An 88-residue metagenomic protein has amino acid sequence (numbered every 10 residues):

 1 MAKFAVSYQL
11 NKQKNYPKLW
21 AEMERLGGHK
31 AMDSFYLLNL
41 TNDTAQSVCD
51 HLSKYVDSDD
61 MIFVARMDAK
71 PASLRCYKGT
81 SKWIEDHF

Functional and structural regions predicted by a protein language model:
A2-F4: Extreme N-terminal starter segment of soluble prokaryotic enzymes
V6-K14: Short, surface-exposed ligand-recognition loops at beta-strand->loop->(often short) alpha-helix junctions that present
S7-Y8, Y36, A65: Short, well-ordered beta-strand segments in beta-rich or mixed alpha/beta enzyme and ligand-binding folds
K14-K18, D43-C49: Short, conserved charged micro-motifs
Y16-F35: Short, flexible N-terminal segments of the mature chain
A21, R25, D50-S58: Short, intrinsically disordered, mixed-charge
N39: Calponin-homology-like cytoskeleton-binding modules and closely related N-terminal microtubule-contacting segments
V56-F88: C-terminal structural segments of small proteins and small subunits
